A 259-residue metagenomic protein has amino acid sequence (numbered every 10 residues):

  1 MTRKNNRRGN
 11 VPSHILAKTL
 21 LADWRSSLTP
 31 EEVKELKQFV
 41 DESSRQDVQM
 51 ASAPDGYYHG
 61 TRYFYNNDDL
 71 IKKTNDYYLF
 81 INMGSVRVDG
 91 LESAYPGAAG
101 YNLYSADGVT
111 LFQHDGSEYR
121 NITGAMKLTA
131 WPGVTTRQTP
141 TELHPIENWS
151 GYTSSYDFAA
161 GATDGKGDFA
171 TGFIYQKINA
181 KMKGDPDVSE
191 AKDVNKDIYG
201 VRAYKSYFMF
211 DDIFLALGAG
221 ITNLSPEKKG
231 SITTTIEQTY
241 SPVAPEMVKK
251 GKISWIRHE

Functional and structural regions predicted by a protein language model:
T2-E259: Extended polysaccharide-engagement surfaces of secreted carbohydrate-active enzymes
